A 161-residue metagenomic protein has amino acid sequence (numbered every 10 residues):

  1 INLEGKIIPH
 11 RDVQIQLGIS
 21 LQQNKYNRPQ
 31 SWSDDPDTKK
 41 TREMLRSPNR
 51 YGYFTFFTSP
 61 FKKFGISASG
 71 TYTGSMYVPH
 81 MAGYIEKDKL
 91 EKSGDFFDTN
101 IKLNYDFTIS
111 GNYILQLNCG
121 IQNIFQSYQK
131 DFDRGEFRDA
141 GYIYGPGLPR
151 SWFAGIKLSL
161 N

Functional and structural regions predicted by a protein language model:
I1, P48-G52, D95-T99, Y113 (+1 more regions): Residues that define the transmembrane beta-barrel architecture of outer-membrane proteins
I1-M81: Gram-negative outer-membrane beta-barrel transporters
L3-I7, F54-T58, A68, I101-Y105 (+2 more regions): Residues on the lipid-exposed face of transmembrane beta-strands in outer-membrane beta-barrel proteins
G5, K40-M44, F56, K87-D95 (+1 more regions): Outer-membrane beta-barrel proteins
Q14-Q16, E91-L103, I121-N123: Conserved long hydrophobic alpha-helices within structured protein cores
I15, G74-H80, Y105-N161: C-terminal beta-signal and adjacent terminal beta-strands/loops of Gram-negative outer-membrane beta-barrel proteins
R28-K40, G83-L90, F132-Y142: Flexible, surface-exposed loop regions and adjacent strand-edge segments of Gram-negative outer-membrane beta-barrel
Y51-T55, S59, A82-S93, D106-T108: Generic detector of contiguous secondary-structure segments
